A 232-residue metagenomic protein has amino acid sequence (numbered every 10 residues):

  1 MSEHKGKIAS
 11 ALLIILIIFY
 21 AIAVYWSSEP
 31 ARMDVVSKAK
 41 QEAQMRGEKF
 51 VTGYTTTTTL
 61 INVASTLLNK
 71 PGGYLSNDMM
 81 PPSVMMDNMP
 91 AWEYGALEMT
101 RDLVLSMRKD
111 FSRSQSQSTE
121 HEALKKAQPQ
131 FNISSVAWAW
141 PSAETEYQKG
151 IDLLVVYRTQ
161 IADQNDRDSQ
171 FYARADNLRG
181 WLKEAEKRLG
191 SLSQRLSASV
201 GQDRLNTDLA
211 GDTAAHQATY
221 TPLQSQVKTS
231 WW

Functional and structural regions predicted by a protein language model:
M1-A9: N-terminal positive-inside, membrane-proximal cytosolic segments immediately preceding the first
A9-A23: Hydrophobic membrane-insertion alpha-helices, especially the h-region of bacterial N-terminal signal peptides
I15, E98, D102-L105, K109 (+2 more regions): A broad, structural surface signal
I22-V35: Hydrophobic single-pass membrane-insertion segments
W26, W92, W138-W140, W181 (+1 more regions): A residue-identity detector for tryptophan
V35-A143: N-terminal Sec/ER secretory leader and immediately downstream segment of secreted/extracellular precursors
E144-W232: Extended amphipathic alpha-helical interaction segments
